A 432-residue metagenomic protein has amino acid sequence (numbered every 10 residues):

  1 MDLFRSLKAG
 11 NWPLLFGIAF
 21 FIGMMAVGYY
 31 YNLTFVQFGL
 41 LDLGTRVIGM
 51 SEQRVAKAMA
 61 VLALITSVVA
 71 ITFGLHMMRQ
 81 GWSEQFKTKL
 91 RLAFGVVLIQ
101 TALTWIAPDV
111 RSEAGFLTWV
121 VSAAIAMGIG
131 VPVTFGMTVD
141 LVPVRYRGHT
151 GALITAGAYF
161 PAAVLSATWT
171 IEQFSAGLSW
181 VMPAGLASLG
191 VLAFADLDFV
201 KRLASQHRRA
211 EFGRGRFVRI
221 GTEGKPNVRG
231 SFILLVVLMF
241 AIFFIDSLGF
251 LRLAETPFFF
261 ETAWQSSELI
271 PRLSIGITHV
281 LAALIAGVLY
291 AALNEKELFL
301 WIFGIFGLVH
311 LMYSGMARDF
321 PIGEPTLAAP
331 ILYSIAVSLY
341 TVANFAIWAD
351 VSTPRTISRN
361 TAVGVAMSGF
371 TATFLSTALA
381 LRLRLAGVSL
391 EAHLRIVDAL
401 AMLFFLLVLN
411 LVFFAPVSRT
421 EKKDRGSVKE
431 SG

Functional and structural regions predicted by a protein language model:
M1-W12, D196-V236, V428-G432: Juxtamembrane intracellular "pre-TM" segments in multi-pass secondary transporters
D2-S67, F232-Q265, T341, F345-A346 (+1 more regions): Helix-loop boundary and gating motifs at the non-cytosolic
F21-A26, F116-G128, M239-F243, S247 (+1 more regions): Helical-face signature of the major facilitator-like transporter fold
V68-T88, V280-L300, R384: Helix-to-loop junctions at the C-terminal end of transmembrane segments in multipass secondary transporters
A102, K296-A343: C-terminal transmembrane helical hairpin of 12-TM major facilitator-type secondary transporters
G128-P143, S338-R355: Intracellular juxtamembrane helix-capping segments at the cytosolic ends of symmetry-related transmembrane helices
A176-D198, E391-R419: Symmetry-related core transmembrane helices of the 12-TM Major Facilitator Superfamily/SLC fold
S352-G387: A late C-terminal transmembrane helix in Major Facilitator Superfamily
